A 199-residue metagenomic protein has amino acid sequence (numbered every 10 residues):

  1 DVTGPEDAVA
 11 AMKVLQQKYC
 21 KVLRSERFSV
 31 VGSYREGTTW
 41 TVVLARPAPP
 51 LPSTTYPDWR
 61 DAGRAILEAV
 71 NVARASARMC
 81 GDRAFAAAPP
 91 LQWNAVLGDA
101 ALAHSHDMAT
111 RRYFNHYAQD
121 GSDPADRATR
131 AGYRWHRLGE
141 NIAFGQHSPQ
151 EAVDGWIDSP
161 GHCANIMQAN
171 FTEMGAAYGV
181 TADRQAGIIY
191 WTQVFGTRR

Functional and structural regions predicted by a protein language model:
D1-A10, L51-D61, F85-N94, T110-N115 (+3 more regions): Second-shell loop/turn segments in exported
D1-R46, D123-R199: A well-ordered secondary-structure block
E6-K18, T39-P49, R64-E68, L91-T110 (+1 more regions): Charged, low-complexity, helix/coiled-coil-prone segments
W40-R60, Y117-A118, I189: Short secondary-structure boundary segments
R46-L51, A75-M79, F144: Proteins with a high burden of low-complexity, intrinsically disordered sequence enriched in S/T/G/P/A and R, requiring
T54-R64, A75, G187-R199: Low-complexity, Gly/Ser/Thr/Pro-rich intrinsically disordered linker/tail segments
D58-D126, T172-M174: Short, well-ordered surface patches within globular domains
